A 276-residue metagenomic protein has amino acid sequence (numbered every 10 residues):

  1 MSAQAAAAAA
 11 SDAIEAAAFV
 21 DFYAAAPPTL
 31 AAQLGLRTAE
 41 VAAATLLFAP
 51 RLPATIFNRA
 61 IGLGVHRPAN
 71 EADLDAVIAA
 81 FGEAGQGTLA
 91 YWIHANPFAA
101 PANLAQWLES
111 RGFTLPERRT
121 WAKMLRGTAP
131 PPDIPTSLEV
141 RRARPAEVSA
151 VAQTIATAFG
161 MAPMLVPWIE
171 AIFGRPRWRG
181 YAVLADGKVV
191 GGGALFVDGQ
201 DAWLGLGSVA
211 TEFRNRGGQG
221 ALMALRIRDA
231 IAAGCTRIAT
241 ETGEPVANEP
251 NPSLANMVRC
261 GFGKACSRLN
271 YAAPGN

Functional and structural regions predicted by a protein language model:
M1-A26, I61, R67, R118-P167: Short amphipathic alpha-helix that is part of the acyltransferase structural core
M1-G82, A100: N-terminal charged segments
R37-A42, A100-T114, R177-G191: Conserved beta-hairpin
R51-H66, Q200-T211, N270: Conserved acetyl-CoA binding element of GNAT-fold acetyltransferases
P68-E139, A143-R144, T240, V246 (+2 more regions): Acyl-donor-binding surface of acyltransferase catalytic domains
N70-I78, L206-V209, N215-A232, A255 (+1 more regions): Conserved acetyl-CoA-binding loop-helix of GNAT-fold acetyltransferases
Q86, W178, A233-C235: Short, high-confidence coil segments that cap the C-terminus of an alpha-helix and link into the following beta-strand
G160-E212: A conserved beta-strand-loop-helix scaffold within acyl/acetyltransferase catalytic domains
